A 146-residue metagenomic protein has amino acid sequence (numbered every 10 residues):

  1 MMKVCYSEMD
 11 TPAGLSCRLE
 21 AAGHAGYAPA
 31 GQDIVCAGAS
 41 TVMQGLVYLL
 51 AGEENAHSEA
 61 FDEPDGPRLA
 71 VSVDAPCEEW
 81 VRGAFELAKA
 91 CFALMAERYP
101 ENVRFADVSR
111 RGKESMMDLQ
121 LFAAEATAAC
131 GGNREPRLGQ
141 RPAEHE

Functional and structural regions predicted by a protein language model:
M1-Q32, Q44-G112: N-terminal intrinsically disordered, cationic/polar leader segments that include organellar targeting peptides
V35-A39: Short, conserved glycine- and acidic-residue-centered signature motifs in active-site or ligand-binding loops
E114-H145: Acidic/polar low-complexity intrinsically disordered segments
